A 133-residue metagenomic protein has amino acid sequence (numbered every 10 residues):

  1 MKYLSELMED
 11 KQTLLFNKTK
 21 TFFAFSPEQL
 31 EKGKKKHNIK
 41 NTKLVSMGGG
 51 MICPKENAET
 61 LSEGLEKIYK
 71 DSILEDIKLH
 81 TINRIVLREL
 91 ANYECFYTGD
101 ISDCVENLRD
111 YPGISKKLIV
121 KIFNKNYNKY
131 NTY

Functional and structural regions predicted by a protein language model:
M1-Y133: Soluble, non-transmembrane alpha-helical interaction regions
